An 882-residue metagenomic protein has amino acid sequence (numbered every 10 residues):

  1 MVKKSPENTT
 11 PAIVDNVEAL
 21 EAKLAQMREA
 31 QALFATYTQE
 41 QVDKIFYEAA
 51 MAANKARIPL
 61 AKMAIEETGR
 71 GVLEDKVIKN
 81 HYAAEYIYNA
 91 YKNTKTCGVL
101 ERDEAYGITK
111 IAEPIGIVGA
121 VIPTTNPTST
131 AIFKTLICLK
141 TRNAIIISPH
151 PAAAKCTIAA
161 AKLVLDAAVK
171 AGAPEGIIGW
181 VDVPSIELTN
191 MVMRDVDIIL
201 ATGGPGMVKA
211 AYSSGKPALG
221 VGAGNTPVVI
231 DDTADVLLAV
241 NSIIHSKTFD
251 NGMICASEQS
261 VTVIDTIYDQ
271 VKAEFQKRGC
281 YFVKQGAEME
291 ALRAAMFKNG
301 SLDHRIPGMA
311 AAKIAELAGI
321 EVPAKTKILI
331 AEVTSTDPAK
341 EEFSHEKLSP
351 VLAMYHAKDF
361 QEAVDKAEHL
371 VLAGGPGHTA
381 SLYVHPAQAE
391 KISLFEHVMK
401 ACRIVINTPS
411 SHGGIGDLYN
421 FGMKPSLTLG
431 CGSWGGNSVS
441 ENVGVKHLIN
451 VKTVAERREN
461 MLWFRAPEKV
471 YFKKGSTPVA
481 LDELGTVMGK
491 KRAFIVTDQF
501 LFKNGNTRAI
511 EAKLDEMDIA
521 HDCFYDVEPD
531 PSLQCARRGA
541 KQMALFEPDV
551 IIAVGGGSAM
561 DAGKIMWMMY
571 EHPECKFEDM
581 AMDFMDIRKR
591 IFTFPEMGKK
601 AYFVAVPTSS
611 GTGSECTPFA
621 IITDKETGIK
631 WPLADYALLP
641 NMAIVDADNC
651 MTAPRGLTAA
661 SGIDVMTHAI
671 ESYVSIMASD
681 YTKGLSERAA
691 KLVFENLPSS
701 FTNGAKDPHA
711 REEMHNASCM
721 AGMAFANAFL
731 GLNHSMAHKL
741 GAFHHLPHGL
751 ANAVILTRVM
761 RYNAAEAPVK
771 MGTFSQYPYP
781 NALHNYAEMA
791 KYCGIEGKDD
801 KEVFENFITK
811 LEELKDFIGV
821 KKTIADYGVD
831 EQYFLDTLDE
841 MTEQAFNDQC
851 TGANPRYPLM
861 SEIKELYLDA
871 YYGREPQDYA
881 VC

Functional and structural regions predicted by a protein language model:
V2-K110, I137, K277: N-terminal Rossmann-like NAD(P)+-binding subdomain of aldehyde/semialdehyde dehydrogenases
V14-N16, I132, V208-P338: ALDH superfamily catalytic-core signature
A35, I320-N460: Conserved C-terminal structural/oligomerization subdomain of aldehyde/semialdehyde dehydrogenase
V99-L238: Rossmann-like NAD(P) dinucleotide-binding subdomain of oxidoreductase/dehydrogenase enzymes
A160, Q534-D648: Glycine/threonine-rich beta-strand-loop-alpha-helix active-site module that forms ligand/phosphate-binding
K277, C616-A728: Carboxylate- and glycine-rich phosphate/diphosphate-binding segment that chelates Mg2+/Mn2+
M461-V550, I824-A825: ATP/NTP phosphate-donor binding region
F743, L750-F834, P876, V881-C882: Gly/Pro-rich interdomain helix-loop hinge
